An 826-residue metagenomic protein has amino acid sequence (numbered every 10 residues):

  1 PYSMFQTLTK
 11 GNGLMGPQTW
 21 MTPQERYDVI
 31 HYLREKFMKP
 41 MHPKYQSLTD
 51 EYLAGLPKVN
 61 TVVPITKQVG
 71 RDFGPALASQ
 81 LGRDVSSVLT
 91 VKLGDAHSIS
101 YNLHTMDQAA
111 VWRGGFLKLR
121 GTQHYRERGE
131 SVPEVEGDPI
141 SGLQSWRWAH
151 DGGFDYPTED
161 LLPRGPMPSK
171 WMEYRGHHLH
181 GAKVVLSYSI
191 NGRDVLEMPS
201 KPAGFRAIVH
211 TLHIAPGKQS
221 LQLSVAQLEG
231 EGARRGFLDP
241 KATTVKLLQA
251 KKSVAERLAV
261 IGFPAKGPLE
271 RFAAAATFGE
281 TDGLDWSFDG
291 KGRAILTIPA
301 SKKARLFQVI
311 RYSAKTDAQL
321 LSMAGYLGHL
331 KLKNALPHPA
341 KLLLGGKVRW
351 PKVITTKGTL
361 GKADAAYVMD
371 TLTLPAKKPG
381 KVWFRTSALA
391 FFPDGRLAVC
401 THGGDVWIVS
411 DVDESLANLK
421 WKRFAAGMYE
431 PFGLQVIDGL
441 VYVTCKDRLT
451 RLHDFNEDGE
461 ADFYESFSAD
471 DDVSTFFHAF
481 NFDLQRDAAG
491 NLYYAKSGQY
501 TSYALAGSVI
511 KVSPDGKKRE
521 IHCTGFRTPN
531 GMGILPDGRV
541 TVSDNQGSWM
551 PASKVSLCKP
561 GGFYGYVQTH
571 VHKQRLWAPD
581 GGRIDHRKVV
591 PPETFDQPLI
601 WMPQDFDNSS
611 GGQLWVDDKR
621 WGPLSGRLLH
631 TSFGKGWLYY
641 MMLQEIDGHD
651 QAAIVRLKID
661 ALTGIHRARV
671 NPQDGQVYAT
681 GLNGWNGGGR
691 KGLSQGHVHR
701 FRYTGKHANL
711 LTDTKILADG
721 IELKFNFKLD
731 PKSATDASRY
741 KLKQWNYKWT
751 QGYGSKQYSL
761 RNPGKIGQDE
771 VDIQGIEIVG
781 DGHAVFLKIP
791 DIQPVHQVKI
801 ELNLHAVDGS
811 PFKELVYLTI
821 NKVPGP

Functional and structural regions predicted by a protein language model:
P1-P40, F477: Extracytoplasmic electron-transfer domains, predominantly the class I c-type cytochrome c fold
M41-S86, S313-D370, P375, P824-P826: N-terminal pre-domain segments of enzymes
H42-V209, S220-S253: Beta-strand-rich N-terminal accessory domains
L179-V209, T704-P731, S738: Surface beta-strand/loop "capping" patches
S220-Q222, A226-F307, W749, N762-P763 (+1 more regions): Trp/Gly-enriched beta-strand surface patches
L320-A708, T712, P731: Beta-propeller domains with acidic blade repeats across secreted/periplasmic ectodomains and cytosolic WD/CNH propellers
P337-P339, G705-L711, D730, Q793 (+1 more regions): Acidic, Ser/Thr/Gly/Pro-rich low-complexity segments and short DxT(G/T)-type signature motifs
L723, K728-G775, I800-A806, E814-T819: Short, surface-exposed alpha-helix to beta-strand junction/turn motifs within ectodomains of secreted and cell-envelope
